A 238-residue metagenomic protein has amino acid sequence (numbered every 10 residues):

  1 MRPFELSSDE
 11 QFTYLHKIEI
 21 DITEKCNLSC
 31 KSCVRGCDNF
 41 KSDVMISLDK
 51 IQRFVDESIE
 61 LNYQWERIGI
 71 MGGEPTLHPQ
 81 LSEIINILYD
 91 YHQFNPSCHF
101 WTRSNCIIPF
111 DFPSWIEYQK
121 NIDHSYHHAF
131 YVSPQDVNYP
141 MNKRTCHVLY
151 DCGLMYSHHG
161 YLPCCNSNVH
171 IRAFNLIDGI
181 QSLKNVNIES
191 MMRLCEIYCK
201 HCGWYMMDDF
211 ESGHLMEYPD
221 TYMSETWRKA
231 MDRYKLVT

Functional and structural regions predicted by a protein language model:
M1-L15, Y126-H128, S167-V186: Short, charged low-complexity linear segments at domain edges
M1-S104, P109, D220-T238: Conserved alpha-helical substructure of the radical SAM core
K31, H78, I122-S125, L162: General alpha-helical segment detector with a strong preference for membrane-spanning helices and helix-boundary regions
Q52, N121-A129: A short acidic, often aromatic-flanked loop/helix-cap motif at beta-alpha or helix-coil junctions that lines enzyme
P79-S82, D111-F112, C165-N166, E211: A short acidic (Asp/Glu
S104-N105, K120-N121, N166: Histidine-centered beta-alpha loop that forms part of the nucleotide-sugar donor binding/catalytic region in diverse
P113-D123: Non-cysteine beta-strand/loop elements that form the S-adenosyl-L-methionine
S133-T238: Accessory C-terminal segments flanking Radical SAM cores
